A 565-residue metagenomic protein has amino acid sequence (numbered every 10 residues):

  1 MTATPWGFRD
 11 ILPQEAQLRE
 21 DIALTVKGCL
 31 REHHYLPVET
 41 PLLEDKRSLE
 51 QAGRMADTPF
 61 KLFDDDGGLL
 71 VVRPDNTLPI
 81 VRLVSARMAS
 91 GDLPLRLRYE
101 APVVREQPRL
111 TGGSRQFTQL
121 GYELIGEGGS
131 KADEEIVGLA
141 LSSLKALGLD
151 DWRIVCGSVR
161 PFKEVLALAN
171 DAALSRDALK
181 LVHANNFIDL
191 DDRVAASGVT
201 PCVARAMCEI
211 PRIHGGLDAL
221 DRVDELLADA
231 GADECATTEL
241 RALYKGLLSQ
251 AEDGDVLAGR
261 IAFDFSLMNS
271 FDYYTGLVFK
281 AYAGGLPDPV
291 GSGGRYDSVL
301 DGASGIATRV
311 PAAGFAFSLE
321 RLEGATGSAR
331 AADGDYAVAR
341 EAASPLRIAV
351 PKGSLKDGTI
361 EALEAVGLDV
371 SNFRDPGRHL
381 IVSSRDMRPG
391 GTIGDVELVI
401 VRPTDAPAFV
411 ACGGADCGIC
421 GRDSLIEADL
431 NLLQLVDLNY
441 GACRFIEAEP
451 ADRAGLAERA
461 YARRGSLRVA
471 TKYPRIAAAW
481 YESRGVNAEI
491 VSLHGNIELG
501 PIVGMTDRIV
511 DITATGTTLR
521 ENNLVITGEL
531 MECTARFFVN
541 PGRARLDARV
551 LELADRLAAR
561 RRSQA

Functional and structural regions predicted by a protein language model:
M1-E15: Auxiliary tRNA-acceptor-end handling modules of aminoacyl-tRNA synthetases
P5, A16-T40, A349-P376: Intrinsically disordered, low-complexity, positively charged segments
E15-H34, E44-R47, M55, T77-S90 (+2 more regions): Positively charged, Gly/Ser-enriched RNA/tRNA-binding surfaces
V38, L42-L70, G113, F117 (+1 more regions): Polyanion/phosphate-binding surface patch
E39-D57, G157-A167, L267-T275, E498-V503: Beta-rich nucleic-acid/ligand-interaction surfaces
A56-Q107, P403-P407, A411-G418: Glycine-rich, N-terminal phosphate-binding loop and its surrounding beta-alpha-beta segment
T58-D66, D171-A195, V199: Acidic, His- and aromatic-enriched active-site or binding-groove loops in soluble protein domains that engage sugars
V338-A565: Domain-level signature for soluble enzymes in the chorismate/prephenate branch of the shikimate pathway
